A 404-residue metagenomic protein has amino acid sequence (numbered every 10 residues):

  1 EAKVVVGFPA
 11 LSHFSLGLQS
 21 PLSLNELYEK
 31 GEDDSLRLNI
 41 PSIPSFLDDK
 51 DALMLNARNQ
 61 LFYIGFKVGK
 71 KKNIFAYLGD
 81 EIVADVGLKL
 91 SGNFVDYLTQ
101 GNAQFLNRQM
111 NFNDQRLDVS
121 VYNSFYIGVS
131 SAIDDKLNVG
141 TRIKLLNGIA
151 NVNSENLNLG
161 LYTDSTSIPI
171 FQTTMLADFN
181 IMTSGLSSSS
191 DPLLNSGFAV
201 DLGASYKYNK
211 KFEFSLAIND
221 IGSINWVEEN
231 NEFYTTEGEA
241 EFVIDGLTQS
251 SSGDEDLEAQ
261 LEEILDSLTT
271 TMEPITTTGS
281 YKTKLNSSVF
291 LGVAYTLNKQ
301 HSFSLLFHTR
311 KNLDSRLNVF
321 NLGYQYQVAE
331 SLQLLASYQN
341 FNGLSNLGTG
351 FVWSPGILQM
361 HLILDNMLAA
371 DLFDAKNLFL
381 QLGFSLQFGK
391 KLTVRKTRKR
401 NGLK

Functional and structural regions predicted by a protein language model:
E1-K404: Subset of outer-membrane beta-barrel
